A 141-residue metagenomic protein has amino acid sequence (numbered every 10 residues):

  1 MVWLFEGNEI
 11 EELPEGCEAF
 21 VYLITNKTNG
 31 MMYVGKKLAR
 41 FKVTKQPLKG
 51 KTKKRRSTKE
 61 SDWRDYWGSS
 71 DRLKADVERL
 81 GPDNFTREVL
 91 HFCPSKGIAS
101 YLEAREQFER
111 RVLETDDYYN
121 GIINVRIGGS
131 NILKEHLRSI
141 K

Functional and structural regions predicted by a protein language model:
M1-K141: Structure-specific nucleic-acid interaction/processing domains
